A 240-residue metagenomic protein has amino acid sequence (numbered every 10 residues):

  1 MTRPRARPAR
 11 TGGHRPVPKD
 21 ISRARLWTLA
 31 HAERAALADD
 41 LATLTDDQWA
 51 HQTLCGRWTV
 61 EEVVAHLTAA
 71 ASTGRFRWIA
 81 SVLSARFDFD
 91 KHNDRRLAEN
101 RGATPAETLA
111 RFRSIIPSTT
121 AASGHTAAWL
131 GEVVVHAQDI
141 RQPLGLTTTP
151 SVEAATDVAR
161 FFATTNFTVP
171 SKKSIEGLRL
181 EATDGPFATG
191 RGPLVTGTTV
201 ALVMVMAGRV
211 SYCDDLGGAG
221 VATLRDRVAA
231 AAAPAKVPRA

Functional and structural regions predicted by a protein language model:
T2-L26, S72-D88, A106-A240: Structured surface interface patches that mediate subunit assembly and partner/cofactor docking
G12-A50: Short, extreme N-terminal leader segments that mark the start of a protein/domain
L29-A32, C55-E61, A128-E132, G197: Aromatic- and histidine-enriched alpha-helix N-cap/loop-to-helix transition segments that scaffold the rims
A30-D39, R101-R113: Short, charged, amphipathic alpha-helices and their helix-cap/turn boundaries
D39-W58, P117-A121: Helix-loop segments that flank and shape redox-cofactor active sites
A50, E61-V64, L109, V203: Generic structural signal for individual residues within well-ordered alpha-helical segments across diverse proteins
V60-E99: Conserved alpha-helical segments that form or flank metal/cofactor-binding pockets of metalloenzymes
